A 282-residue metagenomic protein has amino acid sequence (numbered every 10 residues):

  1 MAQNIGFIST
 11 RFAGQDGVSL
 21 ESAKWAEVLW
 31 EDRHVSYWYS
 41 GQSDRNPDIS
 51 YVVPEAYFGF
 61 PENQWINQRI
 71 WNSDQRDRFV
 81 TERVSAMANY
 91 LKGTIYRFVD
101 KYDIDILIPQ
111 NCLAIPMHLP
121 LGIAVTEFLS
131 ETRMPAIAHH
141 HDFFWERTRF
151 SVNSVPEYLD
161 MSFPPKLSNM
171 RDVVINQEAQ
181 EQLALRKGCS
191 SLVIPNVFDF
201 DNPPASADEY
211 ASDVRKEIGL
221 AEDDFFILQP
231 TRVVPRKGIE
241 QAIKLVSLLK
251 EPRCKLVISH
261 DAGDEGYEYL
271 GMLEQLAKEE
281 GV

Functional and structural regions predicted by a protein language model:
M1-Q3, S206-F226: Nucleotide-sugar donor-binding and catalytic loop/hinge architecture of NDP-sugar-dependent glycosyltransferases
A2, V28, V35-I106: A conserved catalytic-core segment of Leloir-type glycosyltransferases
A2-Q15, I108-L113: Nucleotide-activated donor-dependent transferases that construct or modify glycoconjugates
R11-F12, L113, P230-V234, D261-D264: Short donor-sugar binding/catalytic loops of nucleotide-sugar-dependent glycosyltransferases, especially enzymes
V18-W30: Short amphipathic alpha-helix
W145, Y158-D213: Donor nucleotide-sugar binding/catalytic pocket of nucleotide-sugar-dependent glycosyltransferases
R215, A221-K237, I243-V246, V257: Conserved donor-binding/catalytic core segment of Leloir-type glycosyltransferases
A221, L270-V282: Nucleotide-activated donor-binding/catalytic signature segment of Leloir-type glycosyltransferases, i.e., the conserved
